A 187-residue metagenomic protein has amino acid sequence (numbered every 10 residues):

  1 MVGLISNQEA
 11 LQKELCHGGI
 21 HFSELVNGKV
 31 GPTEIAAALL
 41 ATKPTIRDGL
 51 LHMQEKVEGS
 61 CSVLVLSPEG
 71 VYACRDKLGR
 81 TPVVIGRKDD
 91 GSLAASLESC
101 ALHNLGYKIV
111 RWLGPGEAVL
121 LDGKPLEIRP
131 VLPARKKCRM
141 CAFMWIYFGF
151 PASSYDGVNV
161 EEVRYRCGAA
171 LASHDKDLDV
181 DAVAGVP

Functional and structural regions predicted by a protein language model:
M1-P115, L120-P187: Conserved short alpha-helical segments that host acidic/polar catalytic motifs at enzyme active sites
